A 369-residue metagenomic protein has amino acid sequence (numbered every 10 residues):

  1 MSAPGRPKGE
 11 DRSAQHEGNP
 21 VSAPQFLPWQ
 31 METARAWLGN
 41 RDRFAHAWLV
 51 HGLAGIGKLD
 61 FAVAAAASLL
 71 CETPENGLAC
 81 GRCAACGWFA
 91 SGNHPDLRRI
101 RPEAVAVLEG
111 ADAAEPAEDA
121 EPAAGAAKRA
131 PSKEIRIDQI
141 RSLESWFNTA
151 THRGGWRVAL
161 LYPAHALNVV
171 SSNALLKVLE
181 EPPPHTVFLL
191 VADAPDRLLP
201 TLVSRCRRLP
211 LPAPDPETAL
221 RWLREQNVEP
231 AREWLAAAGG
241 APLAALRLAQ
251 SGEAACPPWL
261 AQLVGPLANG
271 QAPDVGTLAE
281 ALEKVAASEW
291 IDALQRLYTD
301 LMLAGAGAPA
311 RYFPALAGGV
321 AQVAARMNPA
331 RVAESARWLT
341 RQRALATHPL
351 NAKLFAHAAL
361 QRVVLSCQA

Functional and structural regions predicted by a protein language model:
S2-R12, H16-V170: Clamp-loader machinery-focused feature within the broader ASCE/P-loop NTPase space
A3-S68, N76-G77, A84-A85, P184-V187 (+1 more regions): Charged, glycine-rich active-site and insertion segments that engage polyanionic ligands
C71, T149, E180-E181, S366: Conserved amphipathic alpha-helical interaction elements at protein-protein interfaces in regulatory, energy-coupling
S145, K177, P200, S204: Conserved adenine-binding aromatic site and its adjacent loop/helix in ATP-hydrolyzing domains
N148, N173-V187: Conserved catalytic/switch belt of AAA+ P-loop NTPases
R153-V158, P183-L189: Loop/turn-to-beta-strand initiation segments
A166-L167, E181, R197: Residues immediately C-terminal
